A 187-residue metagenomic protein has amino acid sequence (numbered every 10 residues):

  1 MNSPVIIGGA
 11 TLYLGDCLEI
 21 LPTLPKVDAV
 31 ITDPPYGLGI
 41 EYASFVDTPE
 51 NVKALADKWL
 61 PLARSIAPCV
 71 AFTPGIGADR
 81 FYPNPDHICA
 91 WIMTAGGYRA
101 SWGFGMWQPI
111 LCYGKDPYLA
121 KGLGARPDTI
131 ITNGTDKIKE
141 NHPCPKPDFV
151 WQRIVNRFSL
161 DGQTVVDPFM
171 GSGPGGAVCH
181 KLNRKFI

Functional and structural regions predicted by a protein language model:
S3-F186: Core catalytic lobe of class I
